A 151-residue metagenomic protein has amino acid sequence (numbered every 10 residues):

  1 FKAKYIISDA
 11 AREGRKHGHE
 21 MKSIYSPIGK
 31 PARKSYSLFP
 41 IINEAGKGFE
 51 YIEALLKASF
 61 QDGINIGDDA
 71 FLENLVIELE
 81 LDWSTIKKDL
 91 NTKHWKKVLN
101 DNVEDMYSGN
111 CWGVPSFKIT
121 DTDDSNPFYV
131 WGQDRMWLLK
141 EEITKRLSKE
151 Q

Functional and structural regions predicted by a protein language model:
F1-S59: Structural alpha/beta surface segment adjacent to cysteine/selenocysteine redox centers across thiol/disulfide enzymes
A54-Q151: C-terminal cap of thioredoxin/glutaredoxin-like
